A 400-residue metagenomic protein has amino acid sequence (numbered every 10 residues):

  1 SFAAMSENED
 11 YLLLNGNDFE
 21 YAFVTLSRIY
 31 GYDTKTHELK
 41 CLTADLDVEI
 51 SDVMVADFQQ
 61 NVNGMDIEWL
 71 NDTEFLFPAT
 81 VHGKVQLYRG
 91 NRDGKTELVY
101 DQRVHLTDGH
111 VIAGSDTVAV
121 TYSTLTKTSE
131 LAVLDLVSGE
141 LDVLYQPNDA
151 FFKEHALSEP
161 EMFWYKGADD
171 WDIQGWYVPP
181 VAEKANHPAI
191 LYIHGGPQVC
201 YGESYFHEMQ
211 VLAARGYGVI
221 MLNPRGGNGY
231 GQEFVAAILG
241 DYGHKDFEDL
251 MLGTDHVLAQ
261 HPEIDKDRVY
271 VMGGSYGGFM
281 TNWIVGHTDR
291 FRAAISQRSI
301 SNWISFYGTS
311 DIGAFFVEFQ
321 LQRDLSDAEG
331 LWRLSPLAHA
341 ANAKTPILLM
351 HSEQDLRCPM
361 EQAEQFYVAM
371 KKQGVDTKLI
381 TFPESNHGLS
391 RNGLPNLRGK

Functional and structural regions predicted by a protein language model:
S1, L14-T34, C41-V62, F77-Q86 (+3 more regions): A flexible loop/linker signature enriched in serine peptidases of the S9 family
F2-A4, D66, D108: Conserved beta-strand position repeated once per blade in WD40 beta-propeller domains
E7-N8, L70-D72, I112-S115: Residue-level detector of Asp-centered blade-edge/turn motifs that repeat once per structural unit in beta-propeller
E9-L12, E74-L76, T117-A119: Hydrophobic beta-strand positions that form the internal "hydrophobic ladder" of WD40/Gbeta-like beta-propeller blades
D33-H37, G90-K95, L136-G139: Short loop/turn segments that connect beta-strands within beta-propeller blades
L39-L46, E97-D101, L141-N148: Beta-propeller fold detector
V48, G139-E140, Y145-D267, G274 (+2 more regions): Cap/lid segment of the alpha/beta-hydrolase catalytic domain
L222-K400: Active-site-proximal cap/loop segments of hydrolase catalytic domains
